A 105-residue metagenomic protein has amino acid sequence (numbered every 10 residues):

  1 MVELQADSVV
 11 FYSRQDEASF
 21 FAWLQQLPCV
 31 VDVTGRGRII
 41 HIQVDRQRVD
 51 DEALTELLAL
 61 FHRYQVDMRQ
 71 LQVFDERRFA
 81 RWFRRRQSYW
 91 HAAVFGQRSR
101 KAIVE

Functional and structural regions predicted by a protein language model:
M1-E3: Extreme N-terminal starter segment of soluble prokaryotic enzymes
A6-D16: Short, surface-exposed ligand-recognition loops at beta-strand->loop->(often short) alpha-helix junctions that present
S13, W23, Q47-D50: Short amphipathic alpha-helix initiation/capping segments at coil-to-helix junctions
A18-A22: Amphipathic, interaction-prone secondary-structure segments
L24-R36: Short acidic amphipathic segments
G37-R38, F74: Residue-level "edge-of-site" marker
R38-Q47: A generic structural motif
R46-V104: Helix-rich interaction surfaces within compact, conserved domain-sized segments that mediate assembly or partner
